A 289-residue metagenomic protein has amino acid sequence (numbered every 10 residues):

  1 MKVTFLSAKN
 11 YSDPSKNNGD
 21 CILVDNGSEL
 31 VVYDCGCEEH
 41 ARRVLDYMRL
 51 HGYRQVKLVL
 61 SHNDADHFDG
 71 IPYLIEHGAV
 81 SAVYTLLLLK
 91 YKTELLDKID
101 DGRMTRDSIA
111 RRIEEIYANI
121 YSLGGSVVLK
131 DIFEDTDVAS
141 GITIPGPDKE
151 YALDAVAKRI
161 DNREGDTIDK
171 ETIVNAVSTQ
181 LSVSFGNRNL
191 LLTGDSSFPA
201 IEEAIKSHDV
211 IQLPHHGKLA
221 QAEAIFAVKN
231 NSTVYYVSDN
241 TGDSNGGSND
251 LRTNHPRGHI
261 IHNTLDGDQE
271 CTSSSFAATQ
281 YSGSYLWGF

Functional and structural regions predicted by a protein language model:
M1-Y53, L129-S207, K218, S274-F289: Core dinuclear metal-dependent hydrolase active-site scaffold
L30-V32, K57-L58, A82, N189-L191 (+3 more regions): Hydrophobic "anchor" residues on beta-strands that sit immediately upstream of conserved functional sites
E39-K90, I205-K218, K229-Y236: Active-site metal-binding motif and surrounding structural segment of the metallo-beta-lactamase
A41, A110-R111, I225-V228: The feature captures the conserved acid-bearing segment of alpha/beta-hydrolase catalytic domains
H67, Y91-L95, A152-L153: Short catalytic/ligand-binding loop motif for oxyanion handling, primarily in non-cytosolic enzymes, centered on
S81-A82, K90-P145, N231-F289: Binuclear metal-ion centers of metallo-dependent hydrolases, dominated by the metallo-beta-lactamase
V83-L86, V127-K130, L191-T193, Q212: A structural signal for short, well-ordered beta-strand segments and their strand-loop junctions that often border
L219-A224, G247: A short, acidic, amphipathic alpha-helical segment used as a generic capping/interface helix at domain edges
